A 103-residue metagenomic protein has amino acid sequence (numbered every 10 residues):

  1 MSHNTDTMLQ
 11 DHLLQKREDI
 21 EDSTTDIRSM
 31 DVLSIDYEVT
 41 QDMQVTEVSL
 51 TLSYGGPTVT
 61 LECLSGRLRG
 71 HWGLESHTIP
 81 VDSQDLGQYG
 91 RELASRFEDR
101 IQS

Functional and structural regions predicted by a protein language model:
M1-N4, E98-S103: Short intrinsically disordered terminal tails
M1-S53: Negatively charged, low-complexity tracts enriched in Asp/Glu with abundant Ser/Thr
T5, I35, G90-L93, F97: Intrinsically disordered, low-complexity linkers and terminal regions that flank or interleave Cys/His-based
M30-Y37, V45, V59, G66 (+2 more regions): Hydrophobic transmembrane signal anchors and adjacent membrane-proximal interface regions, especially in viral
E47-E92: Intrinsically disordered, low-complexity regulatory segments enriched in Ser/Thr/Pro and charged residues
